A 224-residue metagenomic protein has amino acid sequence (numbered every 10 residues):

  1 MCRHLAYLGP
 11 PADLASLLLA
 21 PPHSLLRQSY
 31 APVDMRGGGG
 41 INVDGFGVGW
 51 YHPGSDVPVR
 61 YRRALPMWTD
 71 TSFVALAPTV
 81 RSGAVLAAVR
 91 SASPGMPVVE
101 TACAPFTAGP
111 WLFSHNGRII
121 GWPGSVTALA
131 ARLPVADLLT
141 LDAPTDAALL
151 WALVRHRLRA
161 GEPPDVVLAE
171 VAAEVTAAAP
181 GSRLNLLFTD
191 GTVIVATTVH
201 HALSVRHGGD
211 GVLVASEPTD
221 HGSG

Functional and structural regions predicted by a protein language model:
M1-L65, A196, V212: Extreme N-terminus nucleophile/cap motif
C2, W111-G121: Conserved beta-strand-loop-short alpha-helix elements that form and flank the Mn2+/Mg2+-coordinating active site
Y30-V33, R63-A77, G83, A87-G109 (+1 more regions): Short acidic (Asp/Glu) patches
F46-G47, A84-A88, N185: A short, Trp-centered hydrophobic/proline-enriched beta-strand micro-motif
P53-V57, Y61-A64, G121-L133: Cytosolic regulatory regions built on CNB/CRP/Popeye-like sensor folds
A130-V154: Long, charge-dense
G161-T198: Catalytic core of PPM/PP2C metal-dependent serine/threonine phosphatase domains
S204-G224: A conserved acidic, glycine/proline-rich C-terminal tail/linker
